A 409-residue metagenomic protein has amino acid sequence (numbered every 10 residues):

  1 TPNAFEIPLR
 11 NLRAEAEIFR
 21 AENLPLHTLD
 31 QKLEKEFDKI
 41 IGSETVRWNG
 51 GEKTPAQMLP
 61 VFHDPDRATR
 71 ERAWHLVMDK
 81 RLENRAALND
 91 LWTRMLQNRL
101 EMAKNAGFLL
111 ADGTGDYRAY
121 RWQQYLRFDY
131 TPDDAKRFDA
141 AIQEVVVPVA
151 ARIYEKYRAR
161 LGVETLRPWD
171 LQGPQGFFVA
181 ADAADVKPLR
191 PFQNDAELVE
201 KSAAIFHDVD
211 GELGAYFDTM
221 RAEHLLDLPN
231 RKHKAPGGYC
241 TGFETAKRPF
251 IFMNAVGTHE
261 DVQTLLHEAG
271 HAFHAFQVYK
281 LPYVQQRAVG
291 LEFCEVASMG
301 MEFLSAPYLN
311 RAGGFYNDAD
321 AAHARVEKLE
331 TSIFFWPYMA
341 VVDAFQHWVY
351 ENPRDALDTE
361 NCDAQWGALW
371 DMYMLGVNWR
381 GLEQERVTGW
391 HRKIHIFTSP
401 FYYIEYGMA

Functional and structural regions predicted by a protein language model:
T1-K187, K201, A368: A well-structured
K53-R70, Q172-L266, G270-A275: Active-site-adjacent "gating/activation" loops or surface patches in catalytic cores
W92-L109, T114-G115, Y157, G270-K280 (+1 more regions): Long, well-ordered alpha-helical segments
Y117-R118, Q263-T264, A275-M299: Post-HEXXH active-site segment of zinc metalloproteases
D139-V145, V289-A319, K328-L329, F334 (+1 more regions): Post-HExxH zinc-binding segment in Zn-dependent metallohydrolases
R221-G238, K247-R248, M374-T398: Flexible, glycine/threonine-enriched loop-and-boundary segments that flank and lead into catalytic domains of large
P307-F397: Long, amphipathic alpha-helical stalk/connector segments used for oligomerization, subunit docking, or mechanical
T398-G407: C-terminal substrate/ligand-recognition segments
